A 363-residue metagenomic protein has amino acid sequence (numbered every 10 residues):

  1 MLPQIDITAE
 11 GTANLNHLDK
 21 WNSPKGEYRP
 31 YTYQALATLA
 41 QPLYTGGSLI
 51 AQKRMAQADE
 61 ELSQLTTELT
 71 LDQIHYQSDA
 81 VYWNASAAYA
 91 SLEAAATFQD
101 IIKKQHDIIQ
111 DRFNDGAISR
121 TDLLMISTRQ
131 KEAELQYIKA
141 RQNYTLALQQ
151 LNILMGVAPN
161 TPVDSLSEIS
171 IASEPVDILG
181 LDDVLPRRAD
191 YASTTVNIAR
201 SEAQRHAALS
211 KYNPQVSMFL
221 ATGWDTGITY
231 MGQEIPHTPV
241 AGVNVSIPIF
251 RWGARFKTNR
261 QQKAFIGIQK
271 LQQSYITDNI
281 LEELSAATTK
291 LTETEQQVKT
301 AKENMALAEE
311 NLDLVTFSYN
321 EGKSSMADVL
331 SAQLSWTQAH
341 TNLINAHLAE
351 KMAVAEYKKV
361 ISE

Functional and structural regions predicted by a protein language model:
Q4-R29, A40-L69, A192, E202 (+3 more regions): Small/polar (Gly/Ser/Thr/Ala-rich) solvent-exposed segments that form structured loops/beta-strands/short helices used
T32-Q34, A80, M125, Q215 (+1 more regions): Transmembrane beta-barrel architecture of outer-membrane proteins
A37-L39, V243: Membrane-embedded beta-strands of outer-membrane beta-barrel proteins, especially the hydrophobic/small aromatic
T70, I74-A96, D111, A147 (+3 more regions): Amphipathic alpha-helical coiled-coil segments
Q73-L185, A287-K290, T294, W336 (+1 more regions): Periplasmic alpha-helical coiled-coil/stalk elements that build and connect Gram-negative outer-membrane
V157-A221: Amphipathic alpha-helical coiled-coil scaffold segments and their short linker/junction regions
